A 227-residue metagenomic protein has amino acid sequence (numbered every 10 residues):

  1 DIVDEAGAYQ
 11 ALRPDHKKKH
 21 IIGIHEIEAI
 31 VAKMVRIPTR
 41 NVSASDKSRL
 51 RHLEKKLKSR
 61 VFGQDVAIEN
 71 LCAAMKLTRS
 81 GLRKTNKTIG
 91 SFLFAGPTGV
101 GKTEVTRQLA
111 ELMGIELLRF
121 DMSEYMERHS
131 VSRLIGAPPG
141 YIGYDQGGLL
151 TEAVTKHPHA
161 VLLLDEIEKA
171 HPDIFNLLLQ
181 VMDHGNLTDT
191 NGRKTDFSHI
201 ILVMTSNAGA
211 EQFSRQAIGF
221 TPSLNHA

Functional and structural regions predicted by a protein language model:
D1-A227: AAA+ P-loop NTPase nucleotide-binding core of proteostasis motors
